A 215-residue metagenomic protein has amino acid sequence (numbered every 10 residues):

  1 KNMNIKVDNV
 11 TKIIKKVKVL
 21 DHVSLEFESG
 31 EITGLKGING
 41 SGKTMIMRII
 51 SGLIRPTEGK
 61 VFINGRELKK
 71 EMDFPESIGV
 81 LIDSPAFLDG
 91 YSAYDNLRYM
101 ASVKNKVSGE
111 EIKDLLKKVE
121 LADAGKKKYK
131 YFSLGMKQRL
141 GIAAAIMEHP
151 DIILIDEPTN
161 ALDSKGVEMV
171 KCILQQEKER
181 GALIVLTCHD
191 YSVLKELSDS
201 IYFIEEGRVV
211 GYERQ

Functional and structural regions predicted by a protein language model:
K36-I38: The feature captures the beta-strand-to-loop junction immediately N-terminal to the Walker
S51: Helix-to-loop junction immediately C-terminal to a conserved catalytic motif
G59-F74: Conserved ABC transporter NBD signature motif
R98, G109-A124: Conserved ABC ATPase "signature" region
I153-E157: Catalytic Walker B motif of ABC-type/P-loop ATPase nucleotide-binding domains
C188-H189: H-loop/switch region of ABC-family ATPase nucleotide-binding domains
